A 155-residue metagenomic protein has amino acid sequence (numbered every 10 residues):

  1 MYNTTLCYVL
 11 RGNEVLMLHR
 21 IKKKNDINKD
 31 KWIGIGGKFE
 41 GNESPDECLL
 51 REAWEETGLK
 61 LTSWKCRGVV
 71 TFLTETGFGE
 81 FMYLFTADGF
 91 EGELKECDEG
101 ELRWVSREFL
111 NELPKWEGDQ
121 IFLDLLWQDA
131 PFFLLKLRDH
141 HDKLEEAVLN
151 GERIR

Functional and structural regions predicted by a protein language model:
M1-M17: Conserved N-terminal beta-strand and adjoining loop/helix that marks the start of the Nudix/MutT-like hydrolase domain
N3-T5, E80-Y83, G100: Change "...and in nucleic-acid phosphodiester-cleaving endonucleases..." to "...and in nucleic-acid processing enzymes
Y8, M17, M82-T86, W104: Conserved hydrophobic/aromatic beta-strand scaffold that supports enzyme active sites
N13-E14, K23, E40, D88-E93 (+1 more regions): Short, charged/polar surface micro-motifs in flexible loops or helix N-caps
V15-R51, E55, L149-R155: Conserved Nudix-box catalytic region and its N-terminal flanking loop in Nudix hydrolases and closely related
G58-E93: Active-site segment of metal-dependent pyrophosphate-handling enzymes, primarily the Nudix hydrolase catalytic core
T86, K95-L126, E145-R155: NUDIX/MutT-family hydrolases
W127-E146: Short, active-site-adjacent segments that bind or coordinate small-molecule cofactors and metal centers
